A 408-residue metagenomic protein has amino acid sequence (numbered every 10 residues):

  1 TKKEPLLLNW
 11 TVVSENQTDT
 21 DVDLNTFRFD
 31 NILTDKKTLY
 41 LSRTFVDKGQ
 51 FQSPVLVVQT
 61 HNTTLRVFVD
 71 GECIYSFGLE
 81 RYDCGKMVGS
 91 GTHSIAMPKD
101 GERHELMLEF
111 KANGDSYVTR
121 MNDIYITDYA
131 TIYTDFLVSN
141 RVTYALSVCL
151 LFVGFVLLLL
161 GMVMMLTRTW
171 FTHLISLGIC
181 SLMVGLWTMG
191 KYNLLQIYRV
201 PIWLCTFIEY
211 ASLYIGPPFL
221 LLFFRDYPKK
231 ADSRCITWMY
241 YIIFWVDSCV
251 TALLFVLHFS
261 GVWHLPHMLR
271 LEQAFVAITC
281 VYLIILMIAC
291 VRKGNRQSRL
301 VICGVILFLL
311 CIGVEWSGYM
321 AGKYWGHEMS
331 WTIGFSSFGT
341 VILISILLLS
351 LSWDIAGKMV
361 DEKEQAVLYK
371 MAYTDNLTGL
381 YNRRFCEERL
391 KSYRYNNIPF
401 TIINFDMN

Functional and structural regions predicted by a protein language model:
T1-T34, E109-D135: Accessory carbohydrate-binding/adhesion or oligomerization-edge regions at the termini of glycan-active proteins
D35-D47: Short beta-strands within extracellular/lumenal beta-sheet-rich domains
Q50-V69, L106: Aromatic-lined ligand-binding clefts that engage carbohydrates, nucleic acids, or primary amines
V69-R103, K111-M121: Beta-strand-rich ligand-recognition modules
F136-M165, A277-I288: First transmembrane helix
L157-S181: Juxtamembrane interface at the cytosolic side of transmembrane helices
V184-D226, K230-E364: Interfacial "cap-and-anchor" motif at the non-cytosolic start of specific transmembrane alpha-helices
A366-E388, F405-N408: Conserved nucleotide-binding and Mg2+-coordinating catalytic segments in signaling enzymes
